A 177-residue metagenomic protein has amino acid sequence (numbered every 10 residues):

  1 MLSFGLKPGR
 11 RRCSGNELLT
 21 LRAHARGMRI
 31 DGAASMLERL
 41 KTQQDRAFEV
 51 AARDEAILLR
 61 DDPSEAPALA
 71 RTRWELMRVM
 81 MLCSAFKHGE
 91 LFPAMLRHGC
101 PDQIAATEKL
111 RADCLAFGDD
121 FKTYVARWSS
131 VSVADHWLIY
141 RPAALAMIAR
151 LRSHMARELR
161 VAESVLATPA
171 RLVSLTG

Functional and structural regions predicted by a protein language model:
M1-G177: Small-residue-biased structural context
